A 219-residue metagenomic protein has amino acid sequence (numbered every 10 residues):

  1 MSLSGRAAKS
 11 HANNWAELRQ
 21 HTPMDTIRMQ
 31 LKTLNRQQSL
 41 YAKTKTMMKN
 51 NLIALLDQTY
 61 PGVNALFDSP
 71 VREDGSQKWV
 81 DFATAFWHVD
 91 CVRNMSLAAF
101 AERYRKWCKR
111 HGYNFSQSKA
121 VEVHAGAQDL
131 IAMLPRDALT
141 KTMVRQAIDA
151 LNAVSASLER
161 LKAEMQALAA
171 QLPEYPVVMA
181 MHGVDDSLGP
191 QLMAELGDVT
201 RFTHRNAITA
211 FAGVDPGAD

Functional and structural regions predicted by a protein language model:
M1-D219: A detector of single, family-specific signature residues that are central to catalytic or substrate-handling motifs
